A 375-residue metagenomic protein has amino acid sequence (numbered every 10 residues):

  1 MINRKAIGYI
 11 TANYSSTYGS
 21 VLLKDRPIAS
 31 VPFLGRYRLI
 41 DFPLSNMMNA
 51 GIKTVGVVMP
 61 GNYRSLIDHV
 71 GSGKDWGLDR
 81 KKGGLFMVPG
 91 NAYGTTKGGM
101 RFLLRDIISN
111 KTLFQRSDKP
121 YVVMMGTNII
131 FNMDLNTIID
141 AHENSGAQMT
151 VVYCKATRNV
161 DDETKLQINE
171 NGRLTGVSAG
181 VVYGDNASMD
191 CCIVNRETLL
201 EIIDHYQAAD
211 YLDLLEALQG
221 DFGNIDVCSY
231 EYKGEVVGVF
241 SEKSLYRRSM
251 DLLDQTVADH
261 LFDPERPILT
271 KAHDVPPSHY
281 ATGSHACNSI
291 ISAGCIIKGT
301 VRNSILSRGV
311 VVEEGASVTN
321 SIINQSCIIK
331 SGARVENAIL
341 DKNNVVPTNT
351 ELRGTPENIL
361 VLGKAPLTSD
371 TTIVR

Functional and structural regions predicted by a protein language model:
M1-A12, S20, E197, Y206-R375: Left-handed beta-helix
M1-M250, L362: Unchanged
